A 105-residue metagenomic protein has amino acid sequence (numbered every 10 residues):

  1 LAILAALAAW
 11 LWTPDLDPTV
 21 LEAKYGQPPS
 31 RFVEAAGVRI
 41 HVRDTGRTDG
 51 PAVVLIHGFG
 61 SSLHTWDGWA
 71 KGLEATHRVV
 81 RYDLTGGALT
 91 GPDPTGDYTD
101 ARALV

Functional and structural regions predicted by a protein language model:
L1-P51, T76-H77: Alpha/beta-hydrolase fold catalytic core
A35-G37, R43-R47, L84-V105: Active-site loop/oxyanion-hole signature of alpha/beta-hydrolase fold enzymes
G50, L63, L89: Conserved protein kinase catalytic core
G50-G58: Short beta-strand element of the alpha/beta-hydrolase
I56, Y82-L84: Alpha/beta-hydrolase
G58-G68, V79: Serine-hydrolase catalytic-loop signature spanning alpha/beta hydrolases and amidase-signature enzymes
G72-E74: Short hydrophobic signal-anchor/transmembrane segments that target glycosyltransferases and glycosylation machinery
